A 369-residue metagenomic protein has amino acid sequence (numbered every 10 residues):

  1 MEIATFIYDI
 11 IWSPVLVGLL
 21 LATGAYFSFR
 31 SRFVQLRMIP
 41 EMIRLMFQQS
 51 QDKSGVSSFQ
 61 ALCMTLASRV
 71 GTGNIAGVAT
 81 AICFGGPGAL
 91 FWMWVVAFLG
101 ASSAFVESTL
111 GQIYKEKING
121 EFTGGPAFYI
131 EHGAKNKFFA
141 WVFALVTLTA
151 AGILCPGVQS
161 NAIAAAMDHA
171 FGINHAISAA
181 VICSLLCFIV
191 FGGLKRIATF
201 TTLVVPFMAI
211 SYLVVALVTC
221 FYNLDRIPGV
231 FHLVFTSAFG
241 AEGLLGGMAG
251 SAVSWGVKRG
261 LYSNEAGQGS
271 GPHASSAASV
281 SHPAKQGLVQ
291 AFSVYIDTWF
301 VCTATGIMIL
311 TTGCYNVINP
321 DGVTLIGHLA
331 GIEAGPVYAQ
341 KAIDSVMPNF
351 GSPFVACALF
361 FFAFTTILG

Functional and structural regions predicted by a protein language model:
M1-T72, I82-A89, G100: N-terminal alpha-helical transmembrane segments of multi-pass membrane transport and channel/translocase proteins
V17-A22, S57-T65, N136-A150, V181 (+3 more regions): Select transmembrane alpha-helical segments in multipass membrane proteins
L19-Y26, R30-I43, A162-M167, N174-Y222 (+1 more regions): Membrane-interface loop-to-helix entry segments
T23-S28, V96-G120, P126-V190, P353 (+1 more regions): Helix-loop-helix module between adjacent transmembrane segments
S28, V106-Y114, N119, V215-L233 (+4 more regions): Extracellular/periplasmic helix-exit of transmembrane alpha-helices
F33-S57, T80-I82, G86, L90 (+3 more regions): Flexible loop linkers connecting adjacent transmembrane helices in multi-pass alpha-helical membrane transporters
D52-F84, L110-I113, N119-A127, E131 (+2 more regions): Alpha-helical membrane segments and immediately flanking helix-loop junctions that form or couple to the substrate/ion
L99-E107, A180-L194, V205-D225, K258-R259 (+1 more regions): Selective recognition of specific alpha-helical transmembrane segments in multi-pass small-molecule
